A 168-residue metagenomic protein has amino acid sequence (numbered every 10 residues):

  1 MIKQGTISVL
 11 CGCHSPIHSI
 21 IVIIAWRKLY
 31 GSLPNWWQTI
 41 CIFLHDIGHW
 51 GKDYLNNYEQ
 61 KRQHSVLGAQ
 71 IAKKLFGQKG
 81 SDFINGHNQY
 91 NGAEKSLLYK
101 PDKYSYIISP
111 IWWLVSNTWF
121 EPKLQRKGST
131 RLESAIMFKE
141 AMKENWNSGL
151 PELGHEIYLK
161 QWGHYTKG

Functional and structural regions predicted by a protein language model:
K3-W36, L44, G48, Y54-L55 (+2 more regions): Divalent metal-dependent phosphate-bond-processing catalytic cores, especially two-metal-ion Mg2+/Mn2+ enzymes that act
I21-R27, R62-L75: An active-site-proximal "capping" alpha-helix that borders the catalytic cofactor pocket
F76-G80: Catalytic toxin/effector domains delivered as secreted proteins or via bacterial secretion systems
F83-H87: Conserved catalytic core of two-metal-ion nucleotidyltransferases
